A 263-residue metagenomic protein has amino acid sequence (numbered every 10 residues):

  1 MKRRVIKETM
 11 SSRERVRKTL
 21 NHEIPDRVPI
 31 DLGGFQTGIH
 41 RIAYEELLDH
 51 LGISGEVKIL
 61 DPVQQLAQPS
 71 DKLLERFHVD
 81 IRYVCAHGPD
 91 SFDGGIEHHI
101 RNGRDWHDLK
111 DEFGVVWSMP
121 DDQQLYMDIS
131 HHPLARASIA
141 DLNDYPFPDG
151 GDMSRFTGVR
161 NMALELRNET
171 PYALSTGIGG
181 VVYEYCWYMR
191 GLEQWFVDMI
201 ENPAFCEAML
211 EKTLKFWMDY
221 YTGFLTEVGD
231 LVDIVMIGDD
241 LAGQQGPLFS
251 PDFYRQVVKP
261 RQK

Functional and structural regions predicted by a protein language model:
M1-L48, E56-V57, L109-K110, M119-Q123 (+1 more regions): Active-site loop segments of alpha/beta catalytic cores
S11, I39, D61, Q65-K72 (+2 more regions): Generic alpha-helix structural propensity
Y44-F92: Segments that shape or occlude catalytic/ligand-binding pockets
F92-H107: Short acidic, Pro/Gly- and aromatic-enriched capping/linker segments at domain boundaries
